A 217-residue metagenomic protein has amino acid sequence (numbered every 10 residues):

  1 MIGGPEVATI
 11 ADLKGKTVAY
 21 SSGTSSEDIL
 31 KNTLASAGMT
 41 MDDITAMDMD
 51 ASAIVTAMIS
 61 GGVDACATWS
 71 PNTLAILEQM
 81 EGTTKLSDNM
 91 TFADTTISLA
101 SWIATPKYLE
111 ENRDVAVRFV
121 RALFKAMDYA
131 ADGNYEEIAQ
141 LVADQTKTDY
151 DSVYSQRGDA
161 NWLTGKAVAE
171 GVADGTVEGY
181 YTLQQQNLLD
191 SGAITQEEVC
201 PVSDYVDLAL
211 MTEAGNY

Functional and structural regions predicted by a protein language model:
M1-E78, T95, T182: Bilobed "Venus flytrap"/periplasmic-binding protein-like clamshell domains and structurally analogous long
A11, S22, D43, A67 (+4 more regions): A generic structural-conservation signal
T17-S21, D50-I54, A104-P106, Y150-S152 (+1 more regions): Short acidic/polar alpha-helix capping motifs at helix-coil junctions
G23, A51, M90-T91, D207-L210: Residues that form or immediately flank small-molecule/cofactor binding pockets and catalytic motifs
M39, E81-T83, A193: Short aromatic/hydrophobic-glycine micro-motifs
M47, S52-T146: Pocket-lining segment of extracytoplasmic ligand-binding domains
E110-T195: Secondary-structure end/capping motifs
Y181-Y217: Conserved C-terminal helix/tail region of periplasmic/extracytoplasmic solute-binding proteins
